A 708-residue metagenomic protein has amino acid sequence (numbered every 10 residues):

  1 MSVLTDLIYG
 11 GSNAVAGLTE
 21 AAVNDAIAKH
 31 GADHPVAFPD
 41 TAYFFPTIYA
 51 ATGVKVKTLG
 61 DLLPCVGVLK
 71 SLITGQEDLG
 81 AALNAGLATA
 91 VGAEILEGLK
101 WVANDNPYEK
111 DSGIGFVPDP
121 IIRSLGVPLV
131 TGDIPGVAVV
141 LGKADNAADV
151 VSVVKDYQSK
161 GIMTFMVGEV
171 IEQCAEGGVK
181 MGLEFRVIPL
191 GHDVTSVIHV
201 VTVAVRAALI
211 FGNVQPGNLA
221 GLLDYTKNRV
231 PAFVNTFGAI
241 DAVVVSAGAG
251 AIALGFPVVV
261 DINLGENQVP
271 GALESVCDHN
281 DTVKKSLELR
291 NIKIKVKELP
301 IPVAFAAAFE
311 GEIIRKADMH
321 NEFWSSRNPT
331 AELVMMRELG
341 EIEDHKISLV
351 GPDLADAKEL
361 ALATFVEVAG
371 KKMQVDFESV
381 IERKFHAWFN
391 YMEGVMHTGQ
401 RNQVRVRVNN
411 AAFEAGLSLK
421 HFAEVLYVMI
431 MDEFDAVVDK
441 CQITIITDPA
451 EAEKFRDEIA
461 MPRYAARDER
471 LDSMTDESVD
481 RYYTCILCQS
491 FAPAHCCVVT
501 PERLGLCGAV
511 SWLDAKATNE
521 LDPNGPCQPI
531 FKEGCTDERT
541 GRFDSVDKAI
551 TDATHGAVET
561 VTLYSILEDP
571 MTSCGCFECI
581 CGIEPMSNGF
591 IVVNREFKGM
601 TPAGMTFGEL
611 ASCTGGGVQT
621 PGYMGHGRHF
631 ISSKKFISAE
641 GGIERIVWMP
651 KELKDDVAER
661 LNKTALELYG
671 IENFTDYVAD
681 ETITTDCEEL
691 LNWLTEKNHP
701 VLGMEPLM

Functional and structural regions predicted by a protein language model:
M1-D376, I381-K384, V406, N410-H421: Extended, solvent-exposed polar beta/coil surface segments
Y9, G17-E20, N24-G31, A42-Y49 (+3 more regions): Cysteine-centered metal-binding/redox modules
